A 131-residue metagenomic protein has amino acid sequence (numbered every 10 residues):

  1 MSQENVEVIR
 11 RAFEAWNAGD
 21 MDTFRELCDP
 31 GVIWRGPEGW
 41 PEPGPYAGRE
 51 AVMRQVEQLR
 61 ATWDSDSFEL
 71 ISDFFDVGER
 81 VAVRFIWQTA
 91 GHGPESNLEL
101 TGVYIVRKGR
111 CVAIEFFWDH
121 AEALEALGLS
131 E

Functional and structural regions predicted by a protein language model:
M1-E131: C-terminal and inter-domain tail/linker signature
